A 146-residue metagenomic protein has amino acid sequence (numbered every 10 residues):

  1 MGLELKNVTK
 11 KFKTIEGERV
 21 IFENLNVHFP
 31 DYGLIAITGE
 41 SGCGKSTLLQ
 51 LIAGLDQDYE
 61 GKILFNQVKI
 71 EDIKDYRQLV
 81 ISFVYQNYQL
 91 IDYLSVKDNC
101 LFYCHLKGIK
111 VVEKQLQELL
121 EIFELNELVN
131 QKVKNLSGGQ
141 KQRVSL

Functional and structural regions predicted by a protein language model:
M1-L5, K10-N24: A short, flexible loop at the N-terminus of ABC-type nucleotide-binding domains that lies
A36, V144-S145: ABC ATPase nucleotide-binding domain "signature" region
T38-E40: The feature captures the beta-strand-to-loop junction immediately N-terminal to the Walker
A53: Helix-to-loop junction immediately C-terminal to a conserved catalytic motif
K69-S82: ABC ATPase NBD coupling module
L94-L101: Short coil-to-helix segment of the ABC ATPase nucleotide-binding domain corresponding to the Q-loop/switch region
V111-L128: Conserved ABC ATPase "signature" region
K132-L136, Q140: Conserved ABC ATPase signature
